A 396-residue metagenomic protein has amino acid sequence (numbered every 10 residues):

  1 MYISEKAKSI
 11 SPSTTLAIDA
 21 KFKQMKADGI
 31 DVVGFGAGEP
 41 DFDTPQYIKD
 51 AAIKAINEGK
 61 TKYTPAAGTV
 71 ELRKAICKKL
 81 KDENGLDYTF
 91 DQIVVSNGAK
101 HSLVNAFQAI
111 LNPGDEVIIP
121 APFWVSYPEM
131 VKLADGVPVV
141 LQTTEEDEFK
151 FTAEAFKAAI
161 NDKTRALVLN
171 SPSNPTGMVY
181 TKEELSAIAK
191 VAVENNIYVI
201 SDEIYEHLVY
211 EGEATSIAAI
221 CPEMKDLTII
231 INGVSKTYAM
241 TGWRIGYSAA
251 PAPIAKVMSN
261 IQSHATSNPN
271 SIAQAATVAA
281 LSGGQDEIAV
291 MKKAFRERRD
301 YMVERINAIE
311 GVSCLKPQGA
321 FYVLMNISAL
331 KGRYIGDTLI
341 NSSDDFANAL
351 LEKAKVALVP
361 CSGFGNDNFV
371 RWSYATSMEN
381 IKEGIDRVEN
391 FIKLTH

Functional and structural regions predicted by a protein language model:
I3, A7-S13, I18, M25-V32 (+2 more regions): PLP-dependent class I/II
K23, C77, K81, F107-Q108: Generic structural signal for well-ordered alpha-helical scaffold segments
A37-P40, A66: Acidic/polar N-terminal loop/beta-strand segments that form early-domain functional surfaces
E58: Conserved nucleotide-sugar phosphate-binding/catalytic loop shared by glycosyltransferases and other
Y63-S96: Conserved N-terminal alpha-helix of the aminotransferase class I/II PLP-enzyme fold
